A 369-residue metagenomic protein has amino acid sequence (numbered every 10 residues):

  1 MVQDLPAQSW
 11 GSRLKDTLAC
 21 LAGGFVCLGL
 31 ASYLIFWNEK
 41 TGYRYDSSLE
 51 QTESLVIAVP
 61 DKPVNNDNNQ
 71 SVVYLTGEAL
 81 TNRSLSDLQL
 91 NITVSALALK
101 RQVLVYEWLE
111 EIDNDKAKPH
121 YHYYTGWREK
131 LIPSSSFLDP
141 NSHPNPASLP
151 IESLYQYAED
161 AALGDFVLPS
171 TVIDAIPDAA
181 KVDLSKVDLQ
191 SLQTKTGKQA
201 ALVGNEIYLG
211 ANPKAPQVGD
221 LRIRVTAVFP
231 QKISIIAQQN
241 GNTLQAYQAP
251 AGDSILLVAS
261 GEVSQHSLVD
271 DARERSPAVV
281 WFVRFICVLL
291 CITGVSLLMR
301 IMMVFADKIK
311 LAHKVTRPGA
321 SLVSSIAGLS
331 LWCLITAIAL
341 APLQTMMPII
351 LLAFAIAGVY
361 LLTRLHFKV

Functional and structural regions predicted by a protein language model:
M1-S12, V369: N-terminal Lys/Arg-rich, disordered targeting/topogenic segments
P6, V279, V283, C287 (+1 more regions): Alpha-helical transmembrane segments forming the membrane-embedded cores of inner-membrane proteins across
W10-R13, T17, S254-I292, M302 (+2 more regions): Cytosolic-side membrane-insertion boundary helix
S12-K40: Hydrophobic alpha-helical transmembrane signal-anchor segments
W37-K62: Alpha-helical transmembrane signal-anchor/signal-peptide segments
K62-V73, N91-V94: Short, solvent-exposed beta-strand/turn "edge" segments of beta-rich domains on protein surfaces
V73-L80, K310: OB-fold and OB-like beta-barrel modules that bind single-stranded nucleic acids
E78-Y247: Soluble non-transmembrane domains of integral membrane proteins
